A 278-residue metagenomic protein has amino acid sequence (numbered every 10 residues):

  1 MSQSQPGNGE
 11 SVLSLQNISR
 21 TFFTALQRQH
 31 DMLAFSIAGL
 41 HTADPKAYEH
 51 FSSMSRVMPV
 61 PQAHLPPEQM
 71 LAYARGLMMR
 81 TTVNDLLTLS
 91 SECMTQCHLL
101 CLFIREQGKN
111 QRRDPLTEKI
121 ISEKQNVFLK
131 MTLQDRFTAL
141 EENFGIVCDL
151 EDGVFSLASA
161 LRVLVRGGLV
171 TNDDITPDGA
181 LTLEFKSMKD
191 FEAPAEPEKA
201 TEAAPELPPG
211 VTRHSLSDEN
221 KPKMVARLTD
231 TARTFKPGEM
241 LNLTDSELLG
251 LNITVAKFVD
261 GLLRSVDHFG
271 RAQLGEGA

Functional and structural regions predicted by a protein language model:
M1-R112, L140-E151, S159, I175-A278: Extended intrinsically disordered or low-complexity regions, especially N/C-terminal cytosolic tails and loops, rather
M78, T82, T117-E123: Hydrophobic alpha-helical segments of membrane proteins, primarily the transmembrane helices and their short helical
K119-T138: A structural motif
R162: Aromatic/basic-lined ligand-recognition segments that form π-stacking hydrophobic pockets flanked by Lys/Arg to engage
V165, V170-I175: Substrate-binding/catalytic groove segments of enzymes that remodel or degrade extracellular structural polymers
